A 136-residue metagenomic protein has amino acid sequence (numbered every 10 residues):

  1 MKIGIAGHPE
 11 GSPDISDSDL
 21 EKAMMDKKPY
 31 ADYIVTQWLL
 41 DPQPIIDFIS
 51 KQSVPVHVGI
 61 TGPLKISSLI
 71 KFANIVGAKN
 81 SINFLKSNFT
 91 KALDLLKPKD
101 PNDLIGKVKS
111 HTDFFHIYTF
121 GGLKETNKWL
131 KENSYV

Functional and structural regions predicted by a protein language model:
M1-G11, K51-L104, F120-L123, K131-Y135: Active-site pocket-lining/capping segments in soluble small-molecule metabolic enzymes
A6, D32-P42, L95, F114-T119: Catalytic beta/alpha-barrel core
P13-P29: Active-site glycine-rich loop that binds ribose-phosphate moieties when present
D14-S18, W38-S53, G122-N133: Active-site-adjacent beta->alpha loops and helix N-cap segments on the catalytic face of soluble alpha/beta enzymes
L20, M24, I45, K97-L104: Well-ordered, non-membrane alpha-helical segments in soluble/globular domains
M25-K28, I49-Q52, G106-S110: Acidic (Asp/Glu)-rich catalytic clusters
K27-Y30, V58, V108, F115: Conserved, mostly hydrophobic/aromatic
